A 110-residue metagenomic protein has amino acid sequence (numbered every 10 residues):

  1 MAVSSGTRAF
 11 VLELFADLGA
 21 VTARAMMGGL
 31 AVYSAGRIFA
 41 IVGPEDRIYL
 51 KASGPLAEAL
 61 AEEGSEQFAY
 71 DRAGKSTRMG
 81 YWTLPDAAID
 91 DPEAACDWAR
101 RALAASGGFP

Functional and structural regions predicted by a protein language model:
M1-P110: Charge-dense, helix-prone N-terminal extensions
